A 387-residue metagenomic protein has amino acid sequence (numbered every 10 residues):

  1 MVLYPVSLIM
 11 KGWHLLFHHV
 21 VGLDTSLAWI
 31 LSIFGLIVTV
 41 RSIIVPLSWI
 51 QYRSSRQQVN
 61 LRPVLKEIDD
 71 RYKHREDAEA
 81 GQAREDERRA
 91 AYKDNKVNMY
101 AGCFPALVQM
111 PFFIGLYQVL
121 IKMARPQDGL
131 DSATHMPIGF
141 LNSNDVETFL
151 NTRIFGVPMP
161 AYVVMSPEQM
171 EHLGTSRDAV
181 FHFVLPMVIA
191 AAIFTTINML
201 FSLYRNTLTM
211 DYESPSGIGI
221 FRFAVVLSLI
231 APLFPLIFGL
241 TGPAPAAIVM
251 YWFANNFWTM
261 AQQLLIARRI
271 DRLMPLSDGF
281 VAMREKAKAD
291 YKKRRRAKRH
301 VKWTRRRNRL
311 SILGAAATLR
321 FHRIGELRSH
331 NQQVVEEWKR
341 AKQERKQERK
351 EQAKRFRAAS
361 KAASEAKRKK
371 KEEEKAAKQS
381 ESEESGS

Functional and structural regions predicted by a protein language model:
M1-V45, E147, T152-D178, P243: Long, highly hydrophobic alpha-helical transmembrane signal-anchor segments
L8, G12-L16, V20-A80, R328-A359: Transmembrane alpha-helical insertion/packing segments
V20, D24-W29, E85, R89 (+7 more regions): Juxtamembrane/transmembrane-helix boundary motifs in multi-pass membrane proteins
I44-L116, I197-L233: Membrane-interface amphipathic helices and adjacent TM-edge segments
G81-A91, V163, L236-G242, P275-A287 (+1 more regions): Juxtamembrane/interfacial segments around transmembrane helices
I114, Q118-R125, G129, A133-F280: Hydrophobic alpha-helical transmembrane segments and adjacent short intramembrane/lumenal linkers of inner/organellar
Q262-K378: Cytosolic, positively charged, low-complexity intrinsically disordered regions immediately flanking transmembrane
